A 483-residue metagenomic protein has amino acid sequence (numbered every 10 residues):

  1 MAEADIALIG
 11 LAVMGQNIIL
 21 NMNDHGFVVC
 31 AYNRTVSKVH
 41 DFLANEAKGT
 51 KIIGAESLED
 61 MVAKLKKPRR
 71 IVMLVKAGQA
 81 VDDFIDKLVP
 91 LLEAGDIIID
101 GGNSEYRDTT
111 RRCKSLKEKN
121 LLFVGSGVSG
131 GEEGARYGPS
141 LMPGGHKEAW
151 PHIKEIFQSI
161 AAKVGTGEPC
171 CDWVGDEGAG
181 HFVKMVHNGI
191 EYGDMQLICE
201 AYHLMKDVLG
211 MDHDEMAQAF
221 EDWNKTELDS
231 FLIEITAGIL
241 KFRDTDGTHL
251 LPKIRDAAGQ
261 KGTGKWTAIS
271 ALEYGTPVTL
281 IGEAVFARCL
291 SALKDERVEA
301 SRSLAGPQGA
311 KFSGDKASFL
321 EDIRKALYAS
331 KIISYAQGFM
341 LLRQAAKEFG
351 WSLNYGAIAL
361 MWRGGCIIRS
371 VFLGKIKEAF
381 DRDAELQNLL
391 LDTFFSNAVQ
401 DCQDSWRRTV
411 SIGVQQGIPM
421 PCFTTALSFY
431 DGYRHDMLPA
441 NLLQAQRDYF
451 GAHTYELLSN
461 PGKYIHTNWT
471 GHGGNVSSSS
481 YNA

Functional and structural regions predicted by a protein language model:
M1-R69, L92-G95, G131-R136: NAD(P)+-binding Rossmann beta1-loop-alpha1 motif at the extreme N-terminus of oxidoreductases
I53-D60, A77-I85: Glycine-rich, highly charged phosphate/nucleotide-binding loops
V81-F84, I99, E105-A217, T226-T248 (+2 more regions): Rossmann-fold dinucleotide-binding core
H181, K206, M211, Q218 (+2 more regions): Interdomain hinge/lid region at the active-site interface of Rossmann-like NAD(P)-dependent oxidoreductases
D222-W223, K347-A379: Small-residue-rich helix-loop
Q400, S405-A483: C-terminal amphipathic alpha-helical interaction region
